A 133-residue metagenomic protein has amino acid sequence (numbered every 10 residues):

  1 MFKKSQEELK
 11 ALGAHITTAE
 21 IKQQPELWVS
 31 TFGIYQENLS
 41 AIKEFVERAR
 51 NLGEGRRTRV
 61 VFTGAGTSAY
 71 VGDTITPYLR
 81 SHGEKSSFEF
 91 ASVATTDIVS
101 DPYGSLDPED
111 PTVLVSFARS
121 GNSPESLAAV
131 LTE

Functional and structural regions predicted by a protein language model:
M1-G55: Cofactor-/ligand-binding subdomain signature composed of acidic, glycine-rich, tryptophan-containing flexible loops
E54-E133: Glycine-rich phosphate-binding loops that contact phosphosugars or nucleotide phosphates
